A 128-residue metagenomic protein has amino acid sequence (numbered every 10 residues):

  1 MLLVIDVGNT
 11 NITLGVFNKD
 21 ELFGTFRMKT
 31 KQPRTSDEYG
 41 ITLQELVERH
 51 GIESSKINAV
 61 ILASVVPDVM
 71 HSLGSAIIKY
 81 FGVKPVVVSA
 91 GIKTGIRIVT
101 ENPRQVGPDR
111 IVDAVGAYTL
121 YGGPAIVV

Functional and structural regions predicted by a protein language model:
M1, K56-N58, G123-P124: Short coil/turn segments at beta-strand junctions that form active-site/ligand-binding loops
L2-E45: Short glycine-rich, Thr/Ser-proximal phosphate-binding strand/loop in the N-terminal lobe of ATP-dependent enzymes
D6, G15, A63, V88 (+1 more regions): Short beta-strand segments
R34, A63-M70: Glycine-rich phosphate-binding loops at beta-strand->alpha-helix junctions
L43-A59: Phosphate/pyrophosphate-binding loops at sites that engage ATP/ADP/AMP, CoA/4′-phosphopantetheine, polyphosphate
S54-V65, K84-V86: Short glycine-rich phosphate-binding loop at a beta-alpha junction
P67-K79: N-terminal/domain-start alpha-helical segments
S75, V83-V86, I92, R97-V128: Phosphate-binding/catalytic loop of phosphoryl-transfer enzymes
